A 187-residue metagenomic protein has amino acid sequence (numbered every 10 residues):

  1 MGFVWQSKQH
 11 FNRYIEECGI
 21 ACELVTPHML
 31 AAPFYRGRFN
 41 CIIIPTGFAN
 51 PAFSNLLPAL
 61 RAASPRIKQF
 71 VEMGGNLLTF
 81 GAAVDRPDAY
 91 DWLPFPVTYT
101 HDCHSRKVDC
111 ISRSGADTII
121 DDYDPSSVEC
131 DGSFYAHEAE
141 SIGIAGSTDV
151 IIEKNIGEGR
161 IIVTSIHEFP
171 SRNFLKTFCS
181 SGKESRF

Functional and structural regions predicted by a protein language model:
M1-G2, I161: Conserved hydrophobic helix-helix packing surfaces used for dimerization/oligomerization
G2-Y90: Helical hinge/lid and interdomain linker segments adjacent to catalytic or ligand-binding clefts that mediate domain
E17, D131-F187: A glycine-centered loop/beta-turn motif at secondary-structure junctions
A21-L24, I42-I44, R61-A63, V97-T100 (+2 more regions): Short, low-complexity, polar/charged sequence segments that are solvent-exposed and flexible
P27-L30, F48-N50, R66-F70, D102-R106 (+3 more regions): Glycine-rich loops and low-complexity Gly/Arg-rich segments that provide flexible linkers or classic glycine-based
M29-Y35, C103-I111, D149-I151: A short acidic, often aromatic-flanked loop/helix-cap motif at beta-alpha or helix-coil junctions that lines enzyme
A49-D131, S141, F174: A glycine-rich, often tryptophan-bearing local segment used as a flexible ligand/cofactor-contacting loop or short
